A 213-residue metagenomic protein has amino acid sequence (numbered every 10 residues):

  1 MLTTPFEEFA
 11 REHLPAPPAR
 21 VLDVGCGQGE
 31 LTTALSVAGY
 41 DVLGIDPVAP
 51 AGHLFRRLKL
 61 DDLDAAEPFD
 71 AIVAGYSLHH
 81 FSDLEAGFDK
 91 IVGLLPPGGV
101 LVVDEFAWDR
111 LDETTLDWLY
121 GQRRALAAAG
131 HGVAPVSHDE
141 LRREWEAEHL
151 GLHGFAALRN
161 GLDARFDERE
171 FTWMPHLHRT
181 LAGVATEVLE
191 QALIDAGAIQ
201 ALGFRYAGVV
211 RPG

Functional and structural regions predicted by a protein language model:
M1-P17: Conserved alpha-helix/loop element of class I SAM-dependent methyltransferases that forms part of the SAM/SAH-binding
P18-G27: Conserved class I S-adenosyl-L-methionine
G27-D62: Class I SAM-dependent methyltransferase SAM/SAH-binding core
V73: A conserved beta-strand element that flanks and buttresses the S-adenosyl-L-methionine
A86-P97: A short glycine-rich, Lys/Arg-flanked "PGG" loop and its adjoining helix->strand segment in the class I
V102-H131: Conserved class I S-adenosyl-L-methionine
H149-F171: Short alpha-helix
N160, R169-G213: A C-terminal cap/extension of S-adenosyl-L-methionine-dependent methyltransferases that defines the acceptor-substrate
